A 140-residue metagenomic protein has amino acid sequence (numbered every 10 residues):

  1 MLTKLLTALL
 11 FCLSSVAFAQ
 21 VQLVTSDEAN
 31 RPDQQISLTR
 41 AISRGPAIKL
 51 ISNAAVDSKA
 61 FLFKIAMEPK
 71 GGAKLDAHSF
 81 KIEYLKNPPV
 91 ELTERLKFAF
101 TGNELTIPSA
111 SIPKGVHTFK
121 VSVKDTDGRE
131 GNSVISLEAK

Functional and structural regions predicted by a protein language model:
A19-F61, E68: Short, compositionally biased P/S/T/A/G/V-rich stretches that sit at domain boundaries
K70-I82: Solvent-exposed loop/turn segments flanking beta-strands in beta-repeat/beta-sandwich domains
F98-T106: Aromatic sugar-binding surface patches on proteins that engage polysaccharides or sugar-phosphate polymers
S109-V116: Surface-exposed, short loops/turns at beta-strand junctions within beta-sandwich domains
G128-N132: A structural signal for beta-strand boundary/capping segments at domain termini and interdomain linkers
S136-K140: Short beta-strand edge segments in extracellular beta-sheet folds
